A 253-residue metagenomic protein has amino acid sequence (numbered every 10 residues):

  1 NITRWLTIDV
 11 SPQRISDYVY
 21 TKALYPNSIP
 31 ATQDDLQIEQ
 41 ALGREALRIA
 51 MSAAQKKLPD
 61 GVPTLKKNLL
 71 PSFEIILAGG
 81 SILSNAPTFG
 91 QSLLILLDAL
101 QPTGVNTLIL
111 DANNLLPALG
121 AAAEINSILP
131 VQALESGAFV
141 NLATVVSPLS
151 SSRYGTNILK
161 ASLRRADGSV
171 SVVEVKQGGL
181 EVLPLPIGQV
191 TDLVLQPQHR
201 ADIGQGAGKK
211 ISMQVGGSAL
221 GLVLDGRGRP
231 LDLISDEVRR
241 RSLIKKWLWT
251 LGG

Functional and structural regions predicted by a protein language model:
N1-G253: Helical "lid/coupling" subdomains associated with nucleotide-phosphate turnover
